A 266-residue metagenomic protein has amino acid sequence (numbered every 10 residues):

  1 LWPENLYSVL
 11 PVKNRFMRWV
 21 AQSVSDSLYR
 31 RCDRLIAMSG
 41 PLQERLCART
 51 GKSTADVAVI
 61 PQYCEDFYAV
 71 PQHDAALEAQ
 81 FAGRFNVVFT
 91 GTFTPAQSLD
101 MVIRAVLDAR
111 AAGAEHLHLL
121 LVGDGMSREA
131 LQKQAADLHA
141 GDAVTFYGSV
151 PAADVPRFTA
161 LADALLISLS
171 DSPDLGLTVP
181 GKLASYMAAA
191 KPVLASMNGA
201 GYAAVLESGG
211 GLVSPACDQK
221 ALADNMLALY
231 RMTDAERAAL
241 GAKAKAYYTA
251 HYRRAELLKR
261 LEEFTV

Functional and structural regions predicted by a protein language model:
R15-L35: Membrane-proximal helix-turn-helix segments that form the acceptor-binding/catalytic region of lipid-linked
P41, I60-Y63: Carbohydrate-associated surface elements
C47-G51, A55, Y63-A79, S98: Acidic anion/phosphate-binding donor-loop and adjacent secondary structure in glycosyltransferase catalytic cores
A48, A228, A235-A250: A short, well-ordered alpha-helix in the C-terminal region of glycosyltransferases
A79-L107, L120: Conserved donor-binding/catalytic core segment of Leloir-type glycosyltransferases
Q97, P151-F158, L165-M187, L194-A204: Nucleotide-sugar-dependent
V122, E129-P156: Nucleotide-activated donor-binding/catalytic signature segment of Leloir-type glycosyltransferases, i.e., the conserved
E207-S208, L212-Q219, A228-D234: Conserved acidic donor-binding segment of nucleotide-sugar-dependent glycosyltransferases
